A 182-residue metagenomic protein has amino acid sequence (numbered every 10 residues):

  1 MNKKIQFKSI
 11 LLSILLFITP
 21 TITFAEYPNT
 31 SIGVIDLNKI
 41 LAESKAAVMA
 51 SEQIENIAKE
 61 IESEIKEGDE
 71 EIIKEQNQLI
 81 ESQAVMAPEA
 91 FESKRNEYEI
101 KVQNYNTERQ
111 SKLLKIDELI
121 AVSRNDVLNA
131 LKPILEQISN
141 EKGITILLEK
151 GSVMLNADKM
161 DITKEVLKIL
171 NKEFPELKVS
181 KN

Functional and structural regions predicted by a protein language model:
N2-L11: Bacterial N-terminal signal peptides that target proteins for export
I10-T21: Bacterial N-terminal signal peptides
Y27-V153, E173-N182: Amphipathic alpha-helical segments
N156: Conserved phosphate/pyrophosphate-binding and hydrolysis machinery centered on Walker-type P-loop NTPases, extending
